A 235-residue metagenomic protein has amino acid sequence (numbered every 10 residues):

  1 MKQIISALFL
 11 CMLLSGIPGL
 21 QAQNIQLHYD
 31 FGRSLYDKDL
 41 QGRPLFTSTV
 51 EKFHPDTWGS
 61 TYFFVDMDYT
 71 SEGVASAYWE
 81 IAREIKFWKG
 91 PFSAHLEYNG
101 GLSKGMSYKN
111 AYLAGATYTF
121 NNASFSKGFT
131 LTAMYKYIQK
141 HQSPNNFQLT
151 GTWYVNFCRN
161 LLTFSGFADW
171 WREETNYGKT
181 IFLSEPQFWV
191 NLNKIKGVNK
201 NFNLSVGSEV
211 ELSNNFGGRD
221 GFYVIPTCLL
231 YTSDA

Functional and structural regions predicted by a protein language model:
A7-G16: Bacterial N-terminal signal peptides
L20-T70: Short glycine/proline- and aromatic-enriched beta-strand/turn motifs that initiate or cap beta-hairpins
Q21-I25, F46, T57-T61, W88-A94 (+7 more regions): Outer-envelope beta-barrel architecture signal
Y29-R33, D56, M67-S71, Y98-L102 (+3 more regions): Transmembrane beta-strands of outer-membrane beta-barrel pores
P44-S48, A75-W79, Y108-A114, S143-L149 (+2 more regions): Residues that define the transmembrane beta-barrel architecture of outer-membrane proteins
H54-D56, I85-F87, Y118-N122, Y135 (+3 more regions): Residue-level signature of outer-membrane beta-barrel architecture
Y137-N215: Outer-membrane beta-barrel transmembrane domain signature
Y231-A235: Conserved small/polar residues in nucleotide/adenosyl-binding loops
